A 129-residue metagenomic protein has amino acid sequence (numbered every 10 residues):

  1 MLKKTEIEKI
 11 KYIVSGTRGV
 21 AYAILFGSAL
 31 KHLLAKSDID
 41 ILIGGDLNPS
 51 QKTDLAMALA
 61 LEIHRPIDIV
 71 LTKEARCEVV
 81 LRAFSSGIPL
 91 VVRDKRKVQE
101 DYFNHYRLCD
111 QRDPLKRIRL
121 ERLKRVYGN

Functional and structural regions predicted by a protein language model:
M1-Y22, L30-A35, D46-N129: Catalytic core of pol beta-like nucleotidyltransferases
S37-I39: Change "...and in nucleic-acid phosphodiester-cleaving endonucleases..." to "...and in nucleic-acid processing enzymes
I41-I43: Short beta-strand->loop micro-motif that forms the acidic, two-metal-ion catalytic signature in nucleotide-processing
